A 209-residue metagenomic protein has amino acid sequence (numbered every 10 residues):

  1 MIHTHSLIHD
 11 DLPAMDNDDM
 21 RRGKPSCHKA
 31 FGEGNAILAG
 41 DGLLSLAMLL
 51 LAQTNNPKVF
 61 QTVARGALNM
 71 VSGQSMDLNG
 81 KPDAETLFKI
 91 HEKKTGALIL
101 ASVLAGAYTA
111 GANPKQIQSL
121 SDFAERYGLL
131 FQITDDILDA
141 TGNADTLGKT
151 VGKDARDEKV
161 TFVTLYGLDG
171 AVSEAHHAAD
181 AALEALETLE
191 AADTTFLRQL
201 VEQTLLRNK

Functional and structural regions predicted by a protein language model:
M1-E184, D193-L205: Mg2+-dependent prenyl diphosphate-binding active-site environment of isoprenoid biosynthetic enzymes
L189-E190: Short helix-capping segments at alpha-helix termini
N208-K209: Short cytosolic juxtamembrane segments of multi-pass membrane proteins
